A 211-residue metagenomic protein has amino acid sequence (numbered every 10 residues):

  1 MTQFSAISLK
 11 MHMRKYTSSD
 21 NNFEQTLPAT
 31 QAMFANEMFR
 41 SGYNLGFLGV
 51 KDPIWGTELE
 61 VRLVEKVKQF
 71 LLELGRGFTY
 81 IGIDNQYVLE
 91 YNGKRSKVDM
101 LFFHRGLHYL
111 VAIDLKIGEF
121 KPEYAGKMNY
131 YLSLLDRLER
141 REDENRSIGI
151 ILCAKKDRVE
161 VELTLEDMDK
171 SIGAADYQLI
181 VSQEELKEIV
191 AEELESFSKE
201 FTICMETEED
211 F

Functional and structural regions predicted by a protein language model:
M1-F211: Basic, low-complexity intrinsically disordered segments
